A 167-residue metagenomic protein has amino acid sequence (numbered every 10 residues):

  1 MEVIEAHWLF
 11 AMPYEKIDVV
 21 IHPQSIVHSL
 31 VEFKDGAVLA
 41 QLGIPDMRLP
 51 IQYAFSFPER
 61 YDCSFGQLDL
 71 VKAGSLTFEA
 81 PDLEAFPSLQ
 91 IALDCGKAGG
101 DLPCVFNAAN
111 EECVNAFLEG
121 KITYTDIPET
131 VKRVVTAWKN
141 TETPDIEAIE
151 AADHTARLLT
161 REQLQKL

Functional and structural regions predicted by a protein language model:
M1-L167: Catalytic, metal-anchored helix/loop core of enzyme active sites in primary metabolism
